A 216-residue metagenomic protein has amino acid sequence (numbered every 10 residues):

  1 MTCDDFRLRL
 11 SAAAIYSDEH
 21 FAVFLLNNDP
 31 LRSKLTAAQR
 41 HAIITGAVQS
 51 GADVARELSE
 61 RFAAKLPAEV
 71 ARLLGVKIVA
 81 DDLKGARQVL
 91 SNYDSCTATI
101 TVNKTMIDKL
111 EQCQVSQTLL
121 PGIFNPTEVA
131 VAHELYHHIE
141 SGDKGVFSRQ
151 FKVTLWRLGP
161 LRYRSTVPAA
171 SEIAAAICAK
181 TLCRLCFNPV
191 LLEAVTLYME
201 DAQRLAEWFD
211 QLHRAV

Functional and structural regions predicted by a protein language model:
M1-T101, K109-Q117: A metal-dependent hydrolase signature that marks the N-terminal structural subdomain at the beginning of catalytic folds
L10-A14, K109-L110, Q150-V216: Metalloprotease/metallohydrolase-associated module, dominated by Zn2+-dependent proteases
R32-R40, L120-P126, D143-G145, P160: General structural signal for secondary-structure boundaries
T36, R61-L66, G122, P126 (+2 more regions): Secondary-structure junction/capping motif
D108-A130: Short pre-active-site segment immediately N-terminal to the catalytic Zn-binding motif
Q112-S116, S141-V153: Short acidic alpha-helical/loop segments enriched in Asp/Glu that coordinate divalent cations
P126-V146: Active-site recognition of the HExxH zinc-binding catalytic motif
